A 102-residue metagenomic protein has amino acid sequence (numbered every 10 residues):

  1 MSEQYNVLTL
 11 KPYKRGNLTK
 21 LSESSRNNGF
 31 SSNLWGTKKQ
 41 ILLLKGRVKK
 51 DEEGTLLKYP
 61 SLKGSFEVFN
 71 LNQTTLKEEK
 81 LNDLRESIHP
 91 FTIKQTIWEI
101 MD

Functional and structural regions predicted by a protein language model:
M1-D102: N-terminal accessory/interface modules of nucleic-acid-binding and processing proteins
